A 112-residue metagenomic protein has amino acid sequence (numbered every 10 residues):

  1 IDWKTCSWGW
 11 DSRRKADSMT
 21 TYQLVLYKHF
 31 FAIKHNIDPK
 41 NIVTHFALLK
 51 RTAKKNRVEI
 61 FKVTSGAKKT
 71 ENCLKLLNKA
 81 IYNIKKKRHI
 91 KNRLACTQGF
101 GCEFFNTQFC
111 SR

Functional and structural regions predicted by a protein language model:
I1-L24: Non-catalytic protein-protein interaction segments used by genome-maintenance enzymes to assemble and couple activities
H29-R112: Metal-dependent nuclease catalytic regions and adjoining charged, substrate-binding loops involved in nucleic-acid end
